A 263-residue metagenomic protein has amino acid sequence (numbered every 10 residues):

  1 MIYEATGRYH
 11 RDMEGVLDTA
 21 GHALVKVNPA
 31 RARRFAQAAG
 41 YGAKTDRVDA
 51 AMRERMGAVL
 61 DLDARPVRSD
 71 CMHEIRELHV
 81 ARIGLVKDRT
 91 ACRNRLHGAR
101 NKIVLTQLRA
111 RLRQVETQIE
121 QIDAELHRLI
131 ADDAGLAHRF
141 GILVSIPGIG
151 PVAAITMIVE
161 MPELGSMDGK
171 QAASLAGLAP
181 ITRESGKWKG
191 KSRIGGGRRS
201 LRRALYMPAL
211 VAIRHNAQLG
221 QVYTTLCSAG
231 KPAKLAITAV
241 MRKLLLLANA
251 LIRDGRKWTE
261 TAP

Functional and structural regions predicted by a protein language model:
M1-P263: A detector of single, family-specific signature residues that are central to catalytic or substrate-handling motifs
